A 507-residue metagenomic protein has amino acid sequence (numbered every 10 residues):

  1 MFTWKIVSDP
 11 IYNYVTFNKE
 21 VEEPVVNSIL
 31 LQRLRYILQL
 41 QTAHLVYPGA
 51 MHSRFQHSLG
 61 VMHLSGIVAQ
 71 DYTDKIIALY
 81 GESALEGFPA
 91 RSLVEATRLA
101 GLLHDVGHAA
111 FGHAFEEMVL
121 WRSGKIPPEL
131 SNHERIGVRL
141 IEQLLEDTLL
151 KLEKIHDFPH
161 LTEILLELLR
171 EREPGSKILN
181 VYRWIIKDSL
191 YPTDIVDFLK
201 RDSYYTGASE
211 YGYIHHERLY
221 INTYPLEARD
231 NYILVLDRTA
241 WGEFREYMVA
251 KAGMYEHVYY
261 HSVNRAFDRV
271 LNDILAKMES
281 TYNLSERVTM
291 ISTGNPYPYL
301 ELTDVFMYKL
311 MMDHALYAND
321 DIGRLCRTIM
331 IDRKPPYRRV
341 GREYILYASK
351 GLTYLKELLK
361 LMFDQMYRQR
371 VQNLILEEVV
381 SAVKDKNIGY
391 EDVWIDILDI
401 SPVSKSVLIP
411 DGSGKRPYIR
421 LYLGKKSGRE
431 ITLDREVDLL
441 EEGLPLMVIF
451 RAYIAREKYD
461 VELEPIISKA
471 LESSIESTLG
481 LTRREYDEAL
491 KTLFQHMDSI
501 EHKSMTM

Functional and structural regions predicted by a protein language model:
M1-L99, A109-M507: Histidine-centered, transition-metal-coordinating active-site segments
